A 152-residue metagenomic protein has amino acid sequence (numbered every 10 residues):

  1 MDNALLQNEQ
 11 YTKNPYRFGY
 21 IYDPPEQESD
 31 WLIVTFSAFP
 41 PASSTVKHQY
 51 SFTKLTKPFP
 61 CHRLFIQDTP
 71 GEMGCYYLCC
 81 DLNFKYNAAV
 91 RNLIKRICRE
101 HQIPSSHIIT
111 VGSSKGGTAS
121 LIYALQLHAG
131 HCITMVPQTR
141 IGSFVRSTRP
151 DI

Functional and structural regions predicted by a protein language model:
L6-M73: Short, surface-exposed "cap/lid" segments of acyl-processing enzymes
T35-S37, Q67, V111-S114, M135-P137: Short His-Asn-centered micro-motif
C80-H101: Alpha/beta-hydrolase active-site loop
Q102-S114: Alpha/beta-hydrolase fold nucleophile elbow
G112-A124: Glycine-rich nucleophile elbow surrounding the catalytic serine of serine-hydrolase chemistry
I122-C132: Conserved hydrolase catalytic core segment
T134-V145: Active-site nucleophile loop of the alpha/beta-hydrolase fold
V145-I152: The feature captures the conserved acid-bearing segment of alpha/beta-hydrolase catalytic domains
